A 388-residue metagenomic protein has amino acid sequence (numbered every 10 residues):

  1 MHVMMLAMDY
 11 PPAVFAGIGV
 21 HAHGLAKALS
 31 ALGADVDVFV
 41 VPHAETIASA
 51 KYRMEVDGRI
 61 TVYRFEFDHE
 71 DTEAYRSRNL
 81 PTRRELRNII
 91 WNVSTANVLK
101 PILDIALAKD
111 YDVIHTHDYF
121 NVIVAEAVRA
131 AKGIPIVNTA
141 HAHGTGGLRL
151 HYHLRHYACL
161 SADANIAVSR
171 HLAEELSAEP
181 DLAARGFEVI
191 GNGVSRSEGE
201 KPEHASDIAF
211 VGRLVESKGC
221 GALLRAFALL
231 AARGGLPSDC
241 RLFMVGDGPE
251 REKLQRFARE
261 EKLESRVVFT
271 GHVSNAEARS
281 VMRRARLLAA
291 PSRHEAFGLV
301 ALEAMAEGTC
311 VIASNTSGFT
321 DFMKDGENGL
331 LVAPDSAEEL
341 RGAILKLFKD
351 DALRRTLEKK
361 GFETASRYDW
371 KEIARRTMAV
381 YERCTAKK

Functional and structural regions predicted by a protein language model:
V20, F210-A232, L242-M244, P249-Q255 (+2 more regions): A conserved mid-protein helix/loop that constitutes part of the nucleotide-sugar donor-binding site
I47, W91-P101, Y111-K132: An aromatic- and histidine-rich active-site surface loop
H171, G193: Carbohydrate-associated surface elements
H272-V273, S280-A285: Short alpha-helical donor nucleotide-sugar binding micro-motif in glycosyltransferases
R293: Aromatic "clamp/platform" in nucleotide-sugar-dependent glycosyltransferases that forms part of the donor/acceptor
C310-A313: Short hydrophobic beta-strand element within catalytic cores of glycosyltransferases and related nucleotide-activated
D325-G326, L330-A337, K346-D351: Conserved acidic donor-binding segment of nucleotide-sugar-dependent glycosyltransferases
E339, K346, L353-R367, R376-A379: A short, well-ordered alpha-helix in the C-terminal region of glycosyltransferases
